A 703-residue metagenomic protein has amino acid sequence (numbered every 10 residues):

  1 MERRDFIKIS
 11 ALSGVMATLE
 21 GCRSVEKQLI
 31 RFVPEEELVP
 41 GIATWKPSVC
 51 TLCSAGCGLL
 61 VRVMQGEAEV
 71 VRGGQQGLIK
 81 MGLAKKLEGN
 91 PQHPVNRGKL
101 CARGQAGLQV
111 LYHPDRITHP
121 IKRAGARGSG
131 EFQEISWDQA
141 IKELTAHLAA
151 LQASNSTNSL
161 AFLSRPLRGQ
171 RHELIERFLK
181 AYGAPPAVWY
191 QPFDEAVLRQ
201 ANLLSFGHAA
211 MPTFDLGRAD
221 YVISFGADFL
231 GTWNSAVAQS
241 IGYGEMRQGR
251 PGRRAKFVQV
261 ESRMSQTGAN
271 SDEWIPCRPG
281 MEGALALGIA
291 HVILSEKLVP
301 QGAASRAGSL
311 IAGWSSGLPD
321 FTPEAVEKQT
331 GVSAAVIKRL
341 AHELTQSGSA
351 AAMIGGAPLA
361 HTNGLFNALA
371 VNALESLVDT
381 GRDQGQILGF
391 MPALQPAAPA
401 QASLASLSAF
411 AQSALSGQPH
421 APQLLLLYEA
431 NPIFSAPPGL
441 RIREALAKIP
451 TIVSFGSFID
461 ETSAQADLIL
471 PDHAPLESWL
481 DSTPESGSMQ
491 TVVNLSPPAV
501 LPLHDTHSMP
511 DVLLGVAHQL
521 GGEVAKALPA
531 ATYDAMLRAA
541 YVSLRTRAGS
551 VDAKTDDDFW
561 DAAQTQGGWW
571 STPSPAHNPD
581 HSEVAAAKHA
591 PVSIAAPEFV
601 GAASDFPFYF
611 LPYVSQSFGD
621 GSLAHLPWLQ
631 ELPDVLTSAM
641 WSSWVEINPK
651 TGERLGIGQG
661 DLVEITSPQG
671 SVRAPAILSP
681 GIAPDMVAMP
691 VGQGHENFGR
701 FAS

Functional and structural regions predicted by a protein language model:
M1-L298, S305-G313, E324-A325, S333-I337 (+8 more regions): N-terminal export/assembly segments and adjacent metallocofactor-ligating motifs of anaerobic energy-metabolism
P47-V49, E176, S224-A227, T232-N270 (+4 more regions): A cross-kingdom feature strongest in bacterial/archaeal respiratory oxidoreductases
V70-V71, K85, P300-G302, I337 (+9 more regions): Acidic/polar loop patches that form or flank catalytic/metal-binding clefts of enzymes that bind anionic ligands
R127-E134, H291, E296-V332, A499-D580 (+1 more regions): N-terminal leader/propeptide and maturation segments of large enzyme subunits in energy/redox metabolism and hydrolases
Q152-A161, P323, S349-A351, A421-L424 (+1 more regions): Short, surface-exposed connector motifs at secondary-structure boundaries
S159-R168, K328-V332, G355-T362, A393-P396 (+1 more regions): Conserved short loop/turn motifs at secondary-structure junctions
P186-V197, R253-F257, L377-Q395, I449-T462: A generic structural motif
L344-Q418, E485, A586: A glycine-rich, hydrophobic/aromatic-adjacent loop/helix-cap motif
